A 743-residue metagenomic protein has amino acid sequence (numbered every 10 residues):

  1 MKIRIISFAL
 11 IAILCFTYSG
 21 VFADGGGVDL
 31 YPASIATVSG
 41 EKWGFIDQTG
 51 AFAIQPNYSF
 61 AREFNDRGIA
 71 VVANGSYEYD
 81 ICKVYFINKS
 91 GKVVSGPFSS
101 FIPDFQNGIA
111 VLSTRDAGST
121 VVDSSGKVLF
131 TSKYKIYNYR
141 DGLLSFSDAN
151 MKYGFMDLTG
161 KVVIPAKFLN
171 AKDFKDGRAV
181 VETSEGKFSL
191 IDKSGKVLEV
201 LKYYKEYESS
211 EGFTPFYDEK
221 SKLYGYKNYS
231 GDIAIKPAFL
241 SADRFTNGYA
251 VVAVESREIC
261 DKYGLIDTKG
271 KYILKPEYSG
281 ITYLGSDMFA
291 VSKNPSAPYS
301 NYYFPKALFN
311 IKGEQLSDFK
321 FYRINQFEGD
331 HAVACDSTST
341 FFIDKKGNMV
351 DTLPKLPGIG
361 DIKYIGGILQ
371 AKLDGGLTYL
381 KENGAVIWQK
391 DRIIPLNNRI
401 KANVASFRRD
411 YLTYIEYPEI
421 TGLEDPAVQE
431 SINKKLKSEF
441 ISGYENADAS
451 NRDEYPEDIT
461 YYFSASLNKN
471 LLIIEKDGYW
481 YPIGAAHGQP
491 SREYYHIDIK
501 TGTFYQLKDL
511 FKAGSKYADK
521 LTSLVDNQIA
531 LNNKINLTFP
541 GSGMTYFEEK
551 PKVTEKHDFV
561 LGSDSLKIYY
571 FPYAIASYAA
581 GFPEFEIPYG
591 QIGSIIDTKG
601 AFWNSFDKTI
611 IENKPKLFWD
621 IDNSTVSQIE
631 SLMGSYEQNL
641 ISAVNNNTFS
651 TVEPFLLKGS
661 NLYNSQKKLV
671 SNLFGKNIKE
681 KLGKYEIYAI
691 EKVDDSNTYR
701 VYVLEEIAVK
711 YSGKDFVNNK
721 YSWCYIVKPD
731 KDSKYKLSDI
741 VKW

Functional and structural regions predicted by a protein language model:
I3-A23: Sec-dependent N-terminal signal peptides of Gram-positive bacterial secreted proteins and lipoproteins
F22-K401, F407, Y455-E457, S464-S466 (+1 more regions): Residue-level detector of conserved, function-critical positions
G40-G44, F188, F216-Y224, I233 (+7 more regions): Compositionally biased intrinsically disordered regions enriched in Thr/Gly
Y77-E78, A110, L144, A179 (+5 more regions): Short, cysteine-centered beta-strand-loop-beta hairpins and adjacent loop/turn segments enriched in charged/polar
P215, N613-I678: Core segments of small alpha/beta cavity-forming domains
F440-D448, F649-S696, Y711-S712: Short solvent-exposed beta->alpha transition segments
T460-A465, E493-H496, Y685-E691, Y721-P729: Hydrophobic/aromatic beta-strand elements that line small-molecule binding cavities or substrate pockets in beta-rich
E691-W743: Exposed beta-sheet edge and beta->alpha loop/turn motif
